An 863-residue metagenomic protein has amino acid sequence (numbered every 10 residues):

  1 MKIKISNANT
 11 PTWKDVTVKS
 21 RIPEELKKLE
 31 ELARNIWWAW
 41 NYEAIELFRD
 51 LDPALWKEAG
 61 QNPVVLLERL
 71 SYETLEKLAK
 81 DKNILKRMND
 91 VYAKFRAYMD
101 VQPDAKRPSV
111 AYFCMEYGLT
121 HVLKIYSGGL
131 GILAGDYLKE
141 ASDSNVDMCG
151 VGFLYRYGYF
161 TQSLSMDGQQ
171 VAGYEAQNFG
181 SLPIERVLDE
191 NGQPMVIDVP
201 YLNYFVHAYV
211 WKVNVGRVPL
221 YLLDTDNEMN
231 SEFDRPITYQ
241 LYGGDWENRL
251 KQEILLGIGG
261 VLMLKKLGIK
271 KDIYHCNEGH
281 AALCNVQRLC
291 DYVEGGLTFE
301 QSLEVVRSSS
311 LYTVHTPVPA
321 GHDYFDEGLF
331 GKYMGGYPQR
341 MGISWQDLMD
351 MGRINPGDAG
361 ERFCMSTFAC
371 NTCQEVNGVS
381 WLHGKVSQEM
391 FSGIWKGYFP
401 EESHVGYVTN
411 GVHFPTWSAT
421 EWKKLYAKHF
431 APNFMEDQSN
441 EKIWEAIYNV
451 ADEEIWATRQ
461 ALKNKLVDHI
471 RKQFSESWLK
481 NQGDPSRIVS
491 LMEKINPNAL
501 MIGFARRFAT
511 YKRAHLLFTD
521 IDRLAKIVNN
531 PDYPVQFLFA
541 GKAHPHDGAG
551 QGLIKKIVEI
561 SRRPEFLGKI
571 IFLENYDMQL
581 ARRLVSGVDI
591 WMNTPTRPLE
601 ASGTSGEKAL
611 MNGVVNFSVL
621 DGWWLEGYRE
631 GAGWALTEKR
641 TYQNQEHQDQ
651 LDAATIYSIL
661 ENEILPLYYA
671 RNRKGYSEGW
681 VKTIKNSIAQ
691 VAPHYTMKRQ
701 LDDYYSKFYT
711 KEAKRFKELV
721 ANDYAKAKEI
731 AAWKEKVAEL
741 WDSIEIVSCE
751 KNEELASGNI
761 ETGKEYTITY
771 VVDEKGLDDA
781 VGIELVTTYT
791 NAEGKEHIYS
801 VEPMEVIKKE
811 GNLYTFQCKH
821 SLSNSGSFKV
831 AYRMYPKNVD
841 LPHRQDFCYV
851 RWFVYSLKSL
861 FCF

Functional and structural regions predicted by a protein language model:
M1-F863: Catalytic cores of carbohydrate-active enzymes across secretory and cytosolic contexts
